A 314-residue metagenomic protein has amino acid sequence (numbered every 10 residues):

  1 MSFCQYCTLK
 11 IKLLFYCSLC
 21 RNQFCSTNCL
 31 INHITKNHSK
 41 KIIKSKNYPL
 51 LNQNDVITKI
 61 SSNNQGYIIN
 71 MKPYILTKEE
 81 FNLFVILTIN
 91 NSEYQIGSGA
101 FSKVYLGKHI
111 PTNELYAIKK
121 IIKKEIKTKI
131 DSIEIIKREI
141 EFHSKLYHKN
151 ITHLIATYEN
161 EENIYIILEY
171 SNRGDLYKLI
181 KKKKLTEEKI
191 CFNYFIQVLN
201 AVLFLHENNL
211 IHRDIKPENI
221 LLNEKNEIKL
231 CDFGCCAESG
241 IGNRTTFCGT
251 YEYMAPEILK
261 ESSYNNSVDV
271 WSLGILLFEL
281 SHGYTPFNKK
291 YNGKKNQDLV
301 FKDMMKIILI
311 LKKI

Functional and structural regions predicted by a protein language model:
E93-A100, V104: Protein kinase glycine-rich loop
K103-K108, T112-E125: Glycine-rich ATP phosphate-binding loop
K120-L146: Conserved N-lobe beta3->alphaC-helix segment of eukaryotic protein kinase catalytic domains
T157: Activation-segment/catalytic-loop signature of the eukaryotic protein kinase fold
E162-D175, L179: Conserved short submotifs of the Hanks-type protein kinase catalytic core that shape the nucleotide-binding pocket
Y194-F195: Activation segment signature within eukaryotic-like protein kinase domains
